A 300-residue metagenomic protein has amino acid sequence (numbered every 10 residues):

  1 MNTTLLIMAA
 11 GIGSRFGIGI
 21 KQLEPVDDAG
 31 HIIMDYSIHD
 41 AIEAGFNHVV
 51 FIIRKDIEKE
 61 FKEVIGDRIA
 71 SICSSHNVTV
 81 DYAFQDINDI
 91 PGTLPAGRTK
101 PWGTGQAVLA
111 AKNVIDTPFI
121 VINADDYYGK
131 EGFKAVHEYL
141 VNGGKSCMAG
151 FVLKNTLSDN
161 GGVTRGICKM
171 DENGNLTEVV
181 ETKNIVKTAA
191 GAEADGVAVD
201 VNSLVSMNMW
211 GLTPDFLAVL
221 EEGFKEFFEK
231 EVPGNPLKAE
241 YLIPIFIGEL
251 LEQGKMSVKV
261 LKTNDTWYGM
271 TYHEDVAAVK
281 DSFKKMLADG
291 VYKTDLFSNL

Functional and structural regions predicted by a protein language model:
M1-D28, A44: Glycine-rich N-terminal loop/short-helix segment of MobA-like nucleotidyltransferase
M1-I7, H31-V121, Y128: Conserved N-terminal catalytic core of the sugar/cofactor nucleotidyltransferase
G13, Y127-G129: A short, conserved beta-strand element in the Rossmann-like catalytic core that flanks the donor/metal-binding loop
F61-I65, V136, L220, V279: Hydrophobic packing residues within well-ordered alpha-helices of enzyme cores
G129-W210, P214: Conserved core of the sugar-phosphate nucleotidyltransferase
L204, V258-D265: Catalytic beta-strand/loop signature of glycosyltransferases that borders the donor
E221-M256: A C-terminal functional module that forms or caps the active site or interfaces directly with catalytic machinery
